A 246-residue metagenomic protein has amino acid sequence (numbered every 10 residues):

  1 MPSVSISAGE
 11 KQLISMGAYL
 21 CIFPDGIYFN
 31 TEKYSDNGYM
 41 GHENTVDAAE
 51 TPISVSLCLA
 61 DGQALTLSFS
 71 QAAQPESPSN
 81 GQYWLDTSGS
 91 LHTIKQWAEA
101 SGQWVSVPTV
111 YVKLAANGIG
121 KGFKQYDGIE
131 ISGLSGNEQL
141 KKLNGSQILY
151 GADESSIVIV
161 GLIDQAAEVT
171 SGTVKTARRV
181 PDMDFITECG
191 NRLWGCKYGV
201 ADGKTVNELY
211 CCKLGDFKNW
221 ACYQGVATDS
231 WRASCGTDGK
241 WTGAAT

Functional and structural regions predicted by a protein language model:
M1-T246: Recognizes the extracellular SEMA beta-propeller fold with strongest preference for semaphorin/plexin SEMA domains
